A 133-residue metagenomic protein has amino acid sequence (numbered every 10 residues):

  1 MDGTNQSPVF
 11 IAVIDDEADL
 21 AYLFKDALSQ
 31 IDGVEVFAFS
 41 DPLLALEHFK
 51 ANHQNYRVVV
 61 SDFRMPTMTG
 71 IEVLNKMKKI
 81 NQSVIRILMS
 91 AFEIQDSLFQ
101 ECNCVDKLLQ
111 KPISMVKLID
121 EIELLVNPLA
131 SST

Functional and structural regions predicted by a protein language model:
M1-A12, Y22-K25, V116-T133: Non-catalytic signal-transmission and effector/linker regions of two-component phosphorelay proteins
A18-F37: Two-component/phosphorelay signaling modules centered on CheY-like receiver
A38-V58: Acidic, metal-coordinating helix/loop segments flanking the phosphotransfer/catalytic sites of two-component signaling
D41, T69-E72: Acidic catalytic/metal-coordinating carboxylates
E47, I71-S83: Short amphipathic alpha-helix used as the core "switch/output" element in two-component signaling
D62: Active-site residues of response regulator receiver
M65: Receiver (REC) domain active-site loop signature in two-component systems and cognate sites in sensor histidine kinases
M89-S90: Hydrophobic/aromatic residues positioned on beta-strands within the core alpha/beta folds
